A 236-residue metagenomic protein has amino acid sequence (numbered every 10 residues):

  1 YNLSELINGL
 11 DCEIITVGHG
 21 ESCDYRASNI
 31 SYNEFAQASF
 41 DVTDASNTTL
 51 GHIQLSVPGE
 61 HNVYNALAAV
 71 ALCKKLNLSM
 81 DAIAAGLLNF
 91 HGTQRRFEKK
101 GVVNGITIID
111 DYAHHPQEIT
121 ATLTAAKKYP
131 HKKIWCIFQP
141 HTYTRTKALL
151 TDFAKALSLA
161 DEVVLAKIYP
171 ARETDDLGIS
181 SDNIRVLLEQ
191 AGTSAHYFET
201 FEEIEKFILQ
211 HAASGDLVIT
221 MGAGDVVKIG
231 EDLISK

Functional and structural regions predicted by a protein language model:
Y1-I108, H131, R185-V186: Acidic, Mg2+-coordinating active-site environments of NTP-dependent enzymes
N2-I7, R26, T146-K147, T174-D175 (+2 more regions): Short glycine-/acidic-enriched loop or helix-start segments at secondary-structure transitions that form or flank
D11, A160-D161, G192, G215: Short, well-ordered alpha-helix to beta-strand connector turns
E13-I15, S28, W135, V164 (+2 more regions): Hydrophobic/aromatic beta-strand patches that form the interior of the parallel beta-sheet core in alpha/beta enzyme
T93, Q117, L123-A191: Active-site beta-alpha connecting loops in nucleotide-dependent enzymes
I108-H114: Switch II (G3) loop of P-loop NTPases
A195-T200, I204: Short acidic-hydrophobic, aromatic-tinged amphipathic segments that line or gate anion-handling sites
E203-I234: A glycine-rich beta-strand to alpha-helix segment that forms a phosphate/ribose-binding loop at ligand/cofactor sites
